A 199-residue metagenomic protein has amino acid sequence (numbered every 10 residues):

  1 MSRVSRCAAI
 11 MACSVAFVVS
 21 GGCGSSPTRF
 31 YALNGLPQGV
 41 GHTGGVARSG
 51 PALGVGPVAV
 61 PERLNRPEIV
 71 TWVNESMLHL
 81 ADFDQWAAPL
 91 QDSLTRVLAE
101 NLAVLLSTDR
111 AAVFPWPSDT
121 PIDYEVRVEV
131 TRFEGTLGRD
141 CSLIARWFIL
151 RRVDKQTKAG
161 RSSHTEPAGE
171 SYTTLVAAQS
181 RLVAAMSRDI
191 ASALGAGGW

Functional and structural regions predicted by a protein language model:
M1-M11: Bacterial N-terminal signal peptides that target proteins for export
I10-S20: Bacterial N-terminal signal peptides
G22-D92, V153, G197-W199: A structural "domain/chain start" motif
G24-H42, R48, E100, L105-K155: Surface-exposed short loop/turn segments
A52-V58, V70-W72, E125-E129, S142-F148 (+1 more regions): Soluble periplasmic/extracytoplasmic beta-strand elements of cell-envelope proteins
S76-A87, V153-S192: Short secondary-structure boundary motifs at beta->alpha junctions and helix caps
A99, A103-S107, A191-W199: Sec-exported extracytoplasmic/periplasmic mature domains
